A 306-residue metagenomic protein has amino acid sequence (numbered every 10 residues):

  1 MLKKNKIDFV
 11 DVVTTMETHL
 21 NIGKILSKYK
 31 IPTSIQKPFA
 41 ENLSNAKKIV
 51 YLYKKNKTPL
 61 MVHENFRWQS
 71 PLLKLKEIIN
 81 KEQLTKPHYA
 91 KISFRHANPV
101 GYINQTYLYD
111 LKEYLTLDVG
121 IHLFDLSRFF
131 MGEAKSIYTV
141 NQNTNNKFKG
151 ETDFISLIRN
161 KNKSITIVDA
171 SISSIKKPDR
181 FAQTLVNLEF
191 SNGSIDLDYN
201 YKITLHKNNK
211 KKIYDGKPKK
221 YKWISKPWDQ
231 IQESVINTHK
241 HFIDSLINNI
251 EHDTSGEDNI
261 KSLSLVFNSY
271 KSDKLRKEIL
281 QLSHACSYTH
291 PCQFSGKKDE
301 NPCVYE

Functional and structural regions predicted by a protein language model:
M1-L52: Beta-loop-alpha module in the N-terminal Rossmann-like domain of NAD(P)-dependent dehydrogenases, especially those
Y29-I31, N56-T58, K163-I165: A short helix->loop->beta-strand "cap" motif at the edges of active sites that frequently abuts
I35, L60-V62, L197: Hydrophobic residues in well-ordered beta-strands that form the structural core
K48-N65, T85-K91: Rossmann-fold dehydrogenase core element
F66-K147: Predominantly a Rossmann-like dinucleotide-binding segment in NAD(P)-dependent oxidoreductases
D125-K202, H239-L246, F267-N268, Q281-E306: Contiguous beta-strand/loop segments that form the cofactor/metal-binding neighborhood of enzyme cores
K226-H239: Active-site loop of classical SDR/Rossmann-like NAD(P)-dependent oxidoreductases, centered on the catalytic Tyr-X3-Lys
S245-S262: Glycine- and charged-residue-rich phosphate/anionic-cofactor binding loop of Rossmann-like
